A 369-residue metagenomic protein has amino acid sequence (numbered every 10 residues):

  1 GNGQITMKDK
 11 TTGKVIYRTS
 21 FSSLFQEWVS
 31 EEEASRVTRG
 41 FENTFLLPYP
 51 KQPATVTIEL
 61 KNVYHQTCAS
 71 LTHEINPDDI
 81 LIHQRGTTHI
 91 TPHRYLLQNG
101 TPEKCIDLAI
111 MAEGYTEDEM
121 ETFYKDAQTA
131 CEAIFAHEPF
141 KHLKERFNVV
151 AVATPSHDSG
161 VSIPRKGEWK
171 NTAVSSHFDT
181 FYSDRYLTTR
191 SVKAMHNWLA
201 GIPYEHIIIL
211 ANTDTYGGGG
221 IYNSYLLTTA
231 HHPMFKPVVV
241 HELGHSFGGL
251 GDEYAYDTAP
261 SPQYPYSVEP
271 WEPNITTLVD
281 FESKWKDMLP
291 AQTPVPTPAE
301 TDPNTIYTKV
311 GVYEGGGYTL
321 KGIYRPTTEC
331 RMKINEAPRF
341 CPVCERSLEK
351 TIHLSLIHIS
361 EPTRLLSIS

Functional and structural regions predicted by a protein language model:
G1-N43: N-terminal prosegments of processed precursors
F41-M111: Non-catalytic propeptide/linker segments at domain boundaries
I80-K141, A151-I163, T180: Fold-level signature of zinc-dependent metallopeptidase catalytic domains
R146-Y222: Active-site-proximal segments of metallohydrolase catalytic domains
Y222-V240: Short pre-active-site segment immediately N-terminal to the catalytic Zn-binding motif
P237-E253: Active-site recognition of the HExxH zinc-binding catalytic motif
Y254-L356, S360: Replace "(M1/M4/M9/M12/WLM)" with "(e.g., M1/M4/M8/M9/M12/M26/WLM)" and add "not limited to" to clarify scope
I357-S369: Single conserved hydrophobic/aromatic residue that forms the stacking wall/gate of nucleotide- or nucleobase-binding
